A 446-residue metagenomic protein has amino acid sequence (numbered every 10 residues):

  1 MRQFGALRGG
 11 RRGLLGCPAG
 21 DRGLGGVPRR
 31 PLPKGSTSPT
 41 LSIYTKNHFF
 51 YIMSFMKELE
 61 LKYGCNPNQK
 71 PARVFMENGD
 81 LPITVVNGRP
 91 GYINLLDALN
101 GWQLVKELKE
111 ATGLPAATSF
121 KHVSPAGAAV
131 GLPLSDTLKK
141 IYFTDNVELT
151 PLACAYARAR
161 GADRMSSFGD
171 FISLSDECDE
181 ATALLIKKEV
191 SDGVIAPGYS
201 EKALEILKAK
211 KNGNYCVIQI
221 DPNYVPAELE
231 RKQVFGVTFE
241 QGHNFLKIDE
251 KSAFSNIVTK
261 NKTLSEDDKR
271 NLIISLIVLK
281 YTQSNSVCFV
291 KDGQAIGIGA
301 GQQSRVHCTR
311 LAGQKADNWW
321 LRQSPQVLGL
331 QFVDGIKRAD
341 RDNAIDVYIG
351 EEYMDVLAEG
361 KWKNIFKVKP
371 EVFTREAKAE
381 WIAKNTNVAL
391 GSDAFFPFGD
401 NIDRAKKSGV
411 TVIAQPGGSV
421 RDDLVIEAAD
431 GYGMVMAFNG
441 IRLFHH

Functional and structural regions predicted by a protein language model:
T45-E250, D268-S286: Active-site loops and adjacent core secondary-structure elements that bind or stabilize anionic groups
E77-R89, A162-F168, G242-K262, D340-W362 (+2 more regions): Gly-rich Lys/Arg/Thr-decorated short loops/hinges at beta-loop-alpha junctions or inter-strand turns that position
A111-S119, V217-I220, S284-K291, L321-F332 (+1 more regions): Flexible, glycine/charged-enriched surface loops at secondary-structure junctions
A126-R164, I296-F395: Glycine- and Gly-Pro-enriched alpha-helical subdomains that act as flexible, kink-prone "lid/hinge" or packing modules
L174-S175, K188-V217, Y224, N385-L390 (+2 more regions): C-terminal binding/interaction regions
I218-L264, S324-I336, D342, V368-K369: Long, charged amphipathic helices and adjacent flexible linkers at domain junctions
